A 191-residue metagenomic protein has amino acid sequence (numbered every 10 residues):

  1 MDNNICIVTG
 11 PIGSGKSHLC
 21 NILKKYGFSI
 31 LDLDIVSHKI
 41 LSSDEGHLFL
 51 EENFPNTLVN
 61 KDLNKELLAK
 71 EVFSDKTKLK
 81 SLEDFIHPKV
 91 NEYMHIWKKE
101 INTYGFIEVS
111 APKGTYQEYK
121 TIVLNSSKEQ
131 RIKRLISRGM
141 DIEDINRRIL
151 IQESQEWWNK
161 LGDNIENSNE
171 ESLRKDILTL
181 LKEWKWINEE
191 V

Functional and structural regions predicted by a protein language model:
V8: Hydrophobic anchor at the beta1->P-loop junction of P-loop NTPases
P11, L23: P-loop (Walker A) phosphate-binding loop of NTP-binding proteins
S14: ATP-binding Walker
S17: Walker A/P-loop
I35-N102: ATP-dependent small-molecule kinase phosphotransfer cores that center on conserved nucleotide phosphate-binding segments
Y93-K99, Y104-R138: ATP-dependent NMP and nucleoside kinases share a basic, alpha-helical "lid"
M94, S137-V191: Small-molecule kinase domains that catalyze NTP-dependent phosphoryl transfer to phosphate-bearing small molecules
